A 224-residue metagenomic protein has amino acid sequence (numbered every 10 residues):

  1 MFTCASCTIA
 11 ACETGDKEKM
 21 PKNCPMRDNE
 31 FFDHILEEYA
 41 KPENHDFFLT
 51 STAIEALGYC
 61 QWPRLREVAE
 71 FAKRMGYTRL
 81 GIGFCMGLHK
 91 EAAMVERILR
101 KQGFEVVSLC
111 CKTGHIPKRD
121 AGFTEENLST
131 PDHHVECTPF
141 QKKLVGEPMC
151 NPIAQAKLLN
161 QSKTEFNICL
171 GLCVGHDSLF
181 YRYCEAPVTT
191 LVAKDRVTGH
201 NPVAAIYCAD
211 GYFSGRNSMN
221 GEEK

Functional and structural regions predicted by a protein language model:
M1-R79, M86-E91: Electropositive, gly/pro-rich neighborhoods at or near active sites that engage anionic ligands
A56-C60, K143-P148, F166-N167: Short, flexible loop segments at the rims of nucleotide/cofactor-binding pockets, characterized by
G58-W62, F84-A92, H115, L170-S178: Gly/Ser/Thr-rich loops at beta-strand to alpha-helix junctions that form or flank small-molecule/cofactor-binding
A72, G76-F84, S108-C110, F166-L170: Short glycine-rich or small-residue beta-strand-to-loop segments that form or flank ligand, phosphate, metal/Fe-S
K90-P152: Long, charge-dense
Q102, Y183-P187: Short, structured coil segments at secondary-structure junctions
E147-Q161, L172-V174: Active-site glycine-rich loop that binds ribose-phosphate moieties when present
T189-K224: C-terminal functional extensions of proteins
